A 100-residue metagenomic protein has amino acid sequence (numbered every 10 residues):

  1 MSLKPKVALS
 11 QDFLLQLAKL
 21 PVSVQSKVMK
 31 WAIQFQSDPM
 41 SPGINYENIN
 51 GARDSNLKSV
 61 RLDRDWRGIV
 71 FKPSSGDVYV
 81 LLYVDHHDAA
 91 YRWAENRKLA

Functional and structural regions predicted by a protein language model:
M1-I33: Arg/Lys-rich, positively charged N-terminal/basic patches that mediate binding to nucleic acids
S2-K6, L15, L62-A100: Enriched for short, Lys/Arg-rich terminal
V22-V24, S55-K58, R64, I69: Short alpha-helical segments used as structural interaction elements across diverse proteins
V24, P42-N45, G76: A generic alpha-helix propensity feature with a strong bias for hydrophobic helices
V28, A32, G43, N50 (+2 more regions): Residue-level detector of alpha-helical recognition elements and their boundaries
Q34-V60: A short, surface-exposed loop/turn module that caps and links secondary-structure elements
